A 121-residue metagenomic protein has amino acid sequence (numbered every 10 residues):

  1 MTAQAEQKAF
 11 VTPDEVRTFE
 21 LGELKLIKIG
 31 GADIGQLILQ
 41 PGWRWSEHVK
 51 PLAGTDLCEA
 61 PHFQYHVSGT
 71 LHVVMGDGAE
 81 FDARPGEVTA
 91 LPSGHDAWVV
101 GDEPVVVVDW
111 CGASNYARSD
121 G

Functional and structural regions predicted by a protein language model:
M1-I38, S46-E47: A short, N-terminal "cap"/entry segment at the start of jelly-roll beta-barrel domains of the cupin/DSBH fold
G30-G35, H62, V67-G69, S93: A generic structural signal for short beta-strands and their flanking turns/coil linkers
Q36-C58: Conserved short histidine dyad/triad with adjacent acidic residue
Q36-L37, A90-L91, D96, G101-G121: A short hydrophobic beta-strand segment most commonly corresponding to one strand of the jelly-roll/cupin
L39, T55-V73: Short, conserved beta-strand element in jelly-roll/cupin
R44-W45, G69-V74, A97: Short beta-strand segments in beta-sandwich/barrel cores
M75-G94: Short acidic-glycine-tyrosine-enriched beta hairpin
